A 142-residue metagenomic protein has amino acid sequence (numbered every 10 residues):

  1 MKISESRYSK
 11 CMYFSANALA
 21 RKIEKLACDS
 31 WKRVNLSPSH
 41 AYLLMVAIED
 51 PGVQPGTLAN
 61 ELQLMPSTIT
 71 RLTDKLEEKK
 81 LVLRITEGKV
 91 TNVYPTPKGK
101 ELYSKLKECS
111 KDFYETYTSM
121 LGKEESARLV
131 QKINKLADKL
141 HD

Functional and structural regions predicted by a protein language model:
M1-V34, E101: N-terminal leader segment of winged-helix/HTH proteins
N17, M45-E49, K107, N134: Short, locally clustered residues in the helix-turn-helix/winged-helix DNA-binding domain
A20, Y103, A137-L140: A structural signal for well-ordered alpha-helices, especially hydrophobic packing surfaces of coiled-coils
R21, K25-T68: N-terminal helix-turn-helix DNA-binding core of bacterial DNA-binding proteins
R71: DNA-binding alpha-helical recognition surfaces that contact promoter or target DNA
D74-Q131: Charged, amphipathic alpha-helical coiled-coil/dimerization segments
A127-D142: Exposed, interaction-prone assembly regions rather than primary DNA-binding/catalytic cores
